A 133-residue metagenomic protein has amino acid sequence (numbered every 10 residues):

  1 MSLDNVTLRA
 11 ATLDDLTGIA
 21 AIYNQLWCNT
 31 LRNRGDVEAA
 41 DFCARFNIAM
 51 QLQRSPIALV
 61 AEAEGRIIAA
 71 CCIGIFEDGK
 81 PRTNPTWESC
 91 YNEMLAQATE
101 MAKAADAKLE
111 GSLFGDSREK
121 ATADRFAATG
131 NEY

Functional and structural regions predicted by a protein language model:
T7-A21, R32: A short beta-loop-alpha structural element at the N-terminal edge of CoA-dependent acyl/N-acetyltransferase catalytic
G18-I22, R45-N47, P56, R66: Alpha-helical elements of Rossmann-like donor-binding domains used by nucleotide-donor carbohydrate transfer enzymes
N24-N47, T86, C90-E93, F114: Conserved GNAT-fold acetyl-CoA-binding loop/helix
R45-A49, T122-R125: Short, P/G- and charge-enriched loop/turn segments at secondary-structure junctions
N47-V60, F76-P81: A short helix-loop-beta-strand connector motif used in the catalytic cores of GNAT acetyltransferases and, in some
V60, R66-I75: Conserved beta-strand in the GNAT
C72-Y133: Conserved acyl-donor/pantetheine-binding loop and adjacent beta-alpha core of acyl/acetyltransferases and related
